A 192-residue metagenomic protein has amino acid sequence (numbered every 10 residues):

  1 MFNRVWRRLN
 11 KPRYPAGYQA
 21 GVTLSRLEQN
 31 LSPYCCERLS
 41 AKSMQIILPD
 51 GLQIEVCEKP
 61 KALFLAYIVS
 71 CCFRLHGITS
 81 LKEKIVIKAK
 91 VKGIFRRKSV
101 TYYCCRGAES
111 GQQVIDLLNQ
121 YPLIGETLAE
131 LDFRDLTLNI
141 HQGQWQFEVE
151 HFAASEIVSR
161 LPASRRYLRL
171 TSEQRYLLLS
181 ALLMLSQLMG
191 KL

Functional and structural regions predicted by a protein language model:
F2-R26: Active-site acidic/histidine clusters and adjacent loop/turn architecture that either coordinate catalytic ions
P12-P15, P33, P49, P122 (+1 more regions): Proline-rich intrinsically disordered, low-complexity coils
G17-S110: Soluble extramembrane domains of integral membrane proteins
S40, S80-L192: Charged, low-complexity intrinsically disordered regions
